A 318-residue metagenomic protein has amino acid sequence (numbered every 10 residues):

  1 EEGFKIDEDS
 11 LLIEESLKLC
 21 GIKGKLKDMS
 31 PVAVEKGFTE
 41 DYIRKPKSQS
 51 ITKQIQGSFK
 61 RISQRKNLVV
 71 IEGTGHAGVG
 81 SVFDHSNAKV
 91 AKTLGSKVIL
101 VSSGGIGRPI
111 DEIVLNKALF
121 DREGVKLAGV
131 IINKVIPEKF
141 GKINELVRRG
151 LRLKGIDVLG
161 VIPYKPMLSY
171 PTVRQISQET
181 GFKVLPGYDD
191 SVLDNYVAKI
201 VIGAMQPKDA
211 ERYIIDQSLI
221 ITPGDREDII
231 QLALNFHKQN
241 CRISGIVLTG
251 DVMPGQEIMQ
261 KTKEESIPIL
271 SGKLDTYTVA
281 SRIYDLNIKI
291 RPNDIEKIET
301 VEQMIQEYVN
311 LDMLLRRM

Functional and structural regions predicted by a protein language model:
E1-M318: Flexible phosphate-sensing "switch/lid" loops adjacent to ATP/NTP-binding sites across phosphate-transfer
